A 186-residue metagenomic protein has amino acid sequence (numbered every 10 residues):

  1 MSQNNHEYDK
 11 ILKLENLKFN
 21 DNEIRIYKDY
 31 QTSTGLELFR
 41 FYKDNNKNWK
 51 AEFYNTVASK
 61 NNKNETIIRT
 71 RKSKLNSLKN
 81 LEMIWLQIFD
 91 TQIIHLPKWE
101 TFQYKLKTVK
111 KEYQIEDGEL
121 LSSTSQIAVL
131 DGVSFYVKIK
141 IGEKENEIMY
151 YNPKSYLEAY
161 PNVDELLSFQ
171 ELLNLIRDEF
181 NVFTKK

Functional and structural regions predicted by a protein language model:
Q3-K186: Function-determining sites in protein domains
